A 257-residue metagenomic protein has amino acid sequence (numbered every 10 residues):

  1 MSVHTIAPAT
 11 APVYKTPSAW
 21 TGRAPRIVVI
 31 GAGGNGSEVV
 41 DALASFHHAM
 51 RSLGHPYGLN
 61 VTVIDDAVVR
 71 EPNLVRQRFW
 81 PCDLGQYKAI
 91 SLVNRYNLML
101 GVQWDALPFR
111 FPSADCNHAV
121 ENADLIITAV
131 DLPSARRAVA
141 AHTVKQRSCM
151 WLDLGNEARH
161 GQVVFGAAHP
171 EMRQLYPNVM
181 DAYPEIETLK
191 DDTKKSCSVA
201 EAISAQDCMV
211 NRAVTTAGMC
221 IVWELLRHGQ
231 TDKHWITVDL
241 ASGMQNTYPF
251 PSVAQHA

Functional and structural regions predicted by a protein language model:
S2-N35, V39, L132-A257: Glycine-rich phosphate/adenylate-binding loop
P17-S18, F46-Y57, T143-R147: Alpha-helix termini
R23-G54, T62-R70: Glycine-rich adenosine-cofactor-binding loop
A24-P25, Y57-V61, W104, C149: Residue-level recognition of the N-termini of beta-strands and the immediately preceding loop/turn
G54-P56, I64, V130, G155: N-terminal Rossmann-like NAD(P) cofactor-binding subdomain of oxidoreductases, focused on the glycine-rich
Y57-G101: Glycine-rich phosphate-binding loop and adjoining beta1-alpha1-beta2 segment of Rossmann-like nucleotide-binding folds
T62-I64, L107, I127, M150-L152: Hydrophobic/aromatic beta-strand patches that form the interior of the parallel beta-sheet core in alpha/beta enzyme
L84-A123, V130-R137: A structured beta-alpha segment of the ubiquitous adenosine-cofactor-binding alpha/beta core
